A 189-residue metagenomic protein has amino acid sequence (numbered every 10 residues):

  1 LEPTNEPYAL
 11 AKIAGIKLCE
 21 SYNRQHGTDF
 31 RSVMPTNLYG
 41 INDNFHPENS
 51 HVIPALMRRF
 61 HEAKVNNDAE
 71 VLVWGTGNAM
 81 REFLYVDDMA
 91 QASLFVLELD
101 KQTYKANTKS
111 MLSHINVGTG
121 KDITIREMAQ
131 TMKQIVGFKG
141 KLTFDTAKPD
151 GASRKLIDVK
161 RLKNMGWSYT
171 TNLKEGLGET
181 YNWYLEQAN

Functional and structural regions predicted by a protein language model:
L1-Y39, D43-N49: Catalytic helix-loop patch of NAD(P)-dependent Rossmann-fold dehydrogenases
N5-Y8, T36-H51, G75-D88, T119-K121: Glycine-rich "substrate-gating" loop/helix at the edge of Rossmann-like oxidoreductase active sites
I13-E20, I53-R58, Q91: Conserved active-site helix of classical SDR/Rossmann-fold NAD(P)-dependent CH-OH oxidoreductases
E20-Q25, M57-H61, E98: Alpha-helical segments that scaffold the active site and NAD(P)H-binding pocket of short-chain dehydrogenase/reductase
E62-N189: C-terminal substrate-binding subdomain of Rossmann-fold SDR/epimerase-dehydratase oxidoreductases
